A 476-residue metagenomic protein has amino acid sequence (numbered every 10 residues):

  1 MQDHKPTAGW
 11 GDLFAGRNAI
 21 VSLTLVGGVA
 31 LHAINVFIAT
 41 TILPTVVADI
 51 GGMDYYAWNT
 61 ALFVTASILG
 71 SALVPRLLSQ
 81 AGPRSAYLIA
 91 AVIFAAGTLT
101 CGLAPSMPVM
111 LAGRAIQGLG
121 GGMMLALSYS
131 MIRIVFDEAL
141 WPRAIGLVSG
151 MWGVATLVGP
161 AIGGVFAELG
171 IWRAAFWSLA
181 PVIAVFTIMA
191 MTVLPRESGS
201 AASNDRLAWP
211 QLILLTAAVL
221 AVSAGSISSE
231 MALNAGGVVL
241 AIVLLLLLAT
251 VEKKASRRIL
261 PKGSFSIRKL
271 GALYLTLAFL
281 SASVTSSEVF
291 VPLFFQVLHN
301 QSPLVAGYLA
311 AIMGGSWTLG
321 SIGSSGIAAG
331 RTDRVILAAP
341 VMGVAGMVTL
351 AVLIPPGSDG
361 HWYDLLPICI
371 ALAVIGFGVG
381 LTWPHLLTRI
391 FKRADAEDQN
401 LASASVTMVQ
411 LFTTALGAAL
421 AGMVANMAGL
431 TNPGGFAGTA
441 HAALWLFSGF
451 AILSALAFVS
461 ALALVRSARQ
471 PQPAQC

Functional and structural regions predicted by a protein language model:
M1-A15: Short, Lys/Arg-rich, polar N-terminal cytosolic tail immediately upstream of the first transmembrane signal-anchor
D12-V21, R206-A208: N-terminal membrane topogenic signal
N18-N35, A39-T41, G51-L62, A66-P75 (+9 more regions): 12-transmembrane solute porter fold
L23-V26, V92, P210-V219, V341: Alpha-helical transmembrane segments
V36, T40-P44, A96-G102, G153-E168 (+5 more regions): Membrane-embedded alpha-helical segments in integral membrane proteins
L73-R206: Helix-loop-helix hairpins in multi-pass membrane proteins, especially solute transporters
R143, R469-C476: Short, charged juxtamembrane terminal tails flanking transmembrane helices
E168-T276, S283: Hydrophobic transmembrane-helix bundles of small-molecule transporters
